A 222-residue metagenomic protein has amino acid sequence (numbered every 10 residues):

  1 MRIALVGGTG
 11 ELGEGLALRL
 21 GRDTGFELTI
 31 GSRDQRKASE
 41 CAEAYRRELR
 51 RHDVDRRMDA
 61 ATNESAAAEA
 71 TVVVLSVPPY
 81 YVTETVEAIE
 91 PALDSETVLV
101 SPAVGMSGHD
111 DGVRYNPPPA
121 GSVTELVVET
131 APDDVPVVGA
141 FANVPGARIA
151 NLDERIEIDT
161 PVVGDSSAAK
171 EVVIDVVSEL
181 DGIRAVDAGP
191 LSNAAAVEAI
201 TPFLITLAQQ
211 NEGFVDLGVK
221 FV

Functional and structural regions predicted by a protein language model:
M1-R47: NAD(P)+-binding Rossmann beta1-loop-alpha1 motif at the extreme N-terminus of oxidoreductases
H52, R56-M58, N63-V98: Rossmann-like NAD(P)-binding element
S76-V77, P102, A140: Short, well-ordered coil/turn residues at beta-beta hairpins and beta-strand->alpha-helix junctions within
Y81-E84, S107-G108, G146: Short glycine-rich, flexible loops that bind phosphorylated cofactors or substrates
A92-G121: ADP-ribose/adenylate-binding Rossmann-like module
G112-A120, E125, N151-A168: Short beta-strand and adjoining strand-loop segment in the mid-core of the Rossmann-like NAD(P)-dependent dehydrogenase
V135-N143: Conserved beta-loop-beta element that borders a ligand/cofactor-binding pocket
D159-V222: Active-site-lining helix/loop region of Rossmann-like oxidoreductase modules
